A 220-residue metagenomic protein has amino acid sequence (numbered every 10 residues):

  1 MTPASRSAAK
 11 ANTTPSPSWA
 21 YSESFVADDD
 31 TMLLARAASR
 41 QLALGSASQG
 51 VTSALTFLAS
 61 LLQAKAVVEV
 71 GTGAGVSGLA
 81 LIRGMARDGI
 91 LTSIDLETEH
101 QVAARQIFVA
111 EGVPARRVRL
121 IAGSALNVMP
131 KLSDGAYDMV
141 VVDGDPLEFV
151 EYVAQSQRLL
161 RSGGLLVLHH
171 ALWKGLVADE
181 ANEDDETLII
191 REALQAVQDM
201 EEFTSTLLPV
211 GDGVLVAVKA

Functional and structural regions predicted by a protein language model:
M1-M139, P146-V167, A171-A220: A short alpha-helical cap/connector motif
